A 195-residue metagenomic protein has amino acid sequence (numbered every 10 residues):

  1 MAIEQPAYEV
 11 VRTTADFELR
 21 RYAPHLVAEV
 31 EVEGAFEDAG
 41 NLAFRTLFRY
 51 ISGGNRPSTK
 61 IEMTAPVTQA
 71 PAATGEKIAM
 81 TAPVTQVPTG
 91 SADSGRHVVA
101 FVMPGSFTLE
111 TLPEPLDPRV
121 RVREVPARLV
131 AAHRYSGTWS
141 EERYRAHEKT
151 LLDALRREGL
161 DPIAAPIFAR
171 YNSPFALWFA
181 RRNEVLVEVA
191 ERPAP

Functional and structural regions predicted by a protein language model:
M1-P195: A solvent-exposed interaction/effector surface
